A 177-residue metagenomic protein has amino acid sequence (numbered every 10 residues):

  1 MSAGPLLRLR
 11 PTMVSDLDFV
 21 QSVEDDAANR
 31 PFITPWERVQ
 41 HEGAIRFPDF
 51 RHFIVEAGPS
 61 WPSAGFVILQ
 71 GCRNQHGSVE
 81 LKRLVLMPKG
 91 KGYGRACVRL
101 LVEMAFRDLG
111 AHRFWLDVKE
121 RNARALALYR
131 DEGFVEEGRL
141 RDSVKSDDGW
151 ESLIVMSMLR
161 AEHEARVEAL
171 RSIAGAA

Functional and structural regions predicted by a protein language model:
P11-S15, Q21-G90, R95-V98, E103-L109 (+2 more regions): Acetyl-CoA-dependent GNAT
F50, E151-V155: Short hydrophobic/aromatic beta-strand or adjacent loop that forms the aromatic wall/cage of a ligand/substrate-binding
N74, L140-D142: Short, Lys/Arg-rich nucleic-acid/phosphate-binding segment
D108-D117: Conserved GNAT acetyl-CoA-binding A-motif
L116-L126, S143-D147: Conserved beta-strand-loop-alpha-helix junction that forms the acyl-donor binding cleft
Y129, F134, M156: Conserved active-site tyrosine of GNAT-family acetyltransferases
